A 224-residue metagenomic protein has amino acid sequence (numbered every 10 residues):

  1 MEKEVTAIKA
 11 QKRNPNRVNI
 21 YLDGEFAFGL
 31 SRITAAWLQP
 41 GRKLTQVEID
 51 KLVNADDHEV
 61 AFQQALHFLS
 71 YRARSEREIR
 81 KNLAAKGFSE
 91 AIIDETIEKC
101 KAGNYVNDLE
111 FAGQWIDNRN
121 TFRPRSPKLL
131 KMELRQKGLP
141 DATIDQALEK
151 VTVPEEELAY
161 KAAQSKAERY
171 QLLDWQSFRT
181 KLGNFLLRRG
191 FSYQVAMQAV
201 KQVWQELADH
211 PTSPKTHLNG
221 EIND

Functional and structural regions predicted by a protein language model:
M1-D224: An alpha-helical, amphipathic repeat domain used for nucleic-acid recognition, typified by the mTERF helical solenoid
